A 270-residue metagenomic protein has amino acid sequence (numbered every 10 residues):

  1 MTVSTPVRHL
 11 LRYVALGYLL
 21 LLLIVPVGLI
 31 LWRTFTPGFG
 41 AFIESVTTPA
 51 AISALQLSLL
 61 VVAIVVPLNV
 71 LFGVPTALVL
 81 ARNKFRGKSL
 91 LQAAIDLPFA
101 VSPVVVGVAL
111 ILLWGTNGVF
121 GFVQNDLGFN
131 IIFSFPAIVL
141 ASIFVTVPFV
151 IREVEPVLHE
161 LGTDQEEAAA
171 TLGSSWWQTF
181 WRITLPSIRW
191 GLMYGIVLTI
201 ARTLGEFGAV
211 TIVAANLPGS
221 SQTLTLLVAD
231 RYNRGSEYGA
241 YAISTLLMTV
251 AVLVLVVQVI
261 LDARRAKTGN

Functional and structural regions predicted by a protein language model:
M1-H9, I30-P67, R82-F85, D230-Y238: Periplasmic/extracellular loop-to-transmembrane helix junction in inner-membrane transport proteins
T2-S4, G40, I64-I95, V108 (+4 more regions): Transmembrane-helix boundary motif in ABC transporter permease subunits
V3-V14, L22-V25, L29, E155-A170 (+2 more regions): C-terminal transmembrane helix and the adjacent membrane-cytosol boundary/short C-terminal tail of inner/organellar
S4, R8, F42, P49 (+1 more regions): Interhelical loop and adjacent transmembrane-helix boundary motif in polytopic membrane transport permeases
V14-Y18, P67, L97, F144-G162 (+3 more regions): Transmembrane alpha-helices
L21, V25, Q56, L60-F72 (+8 more regions): Hydrophobic alpha-helical transmembrane segments of multipass integral membrane proteins, especially permease/channel
I24-G28, W32, L71-L78, V105-V108 (+7 more regions): Membrane-embedded alpha-helices of multi-pass transport/permease systems
F39-T47, I52, G87-K88, G107-I143 (+2 more regions): Membrane-interfacial helix termini and adjacent extracytoplasmic/periplasmic loops of multi-pass transporters
